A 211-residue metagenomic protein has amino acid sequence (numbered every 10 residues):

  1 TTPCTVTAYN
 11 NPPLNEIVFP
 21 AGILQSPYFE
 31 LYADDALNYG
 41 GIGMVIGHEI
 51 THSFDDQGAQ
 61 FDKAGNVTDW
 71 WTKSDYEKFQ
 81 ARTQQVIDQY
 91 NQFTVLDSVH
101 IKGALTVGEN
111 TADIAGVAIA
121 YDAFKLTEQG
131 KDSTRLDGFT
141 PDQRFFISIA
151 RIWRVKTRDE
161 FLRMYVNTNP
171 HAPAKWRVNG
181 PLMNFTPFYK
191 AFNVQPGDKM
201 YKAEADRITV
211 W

Functional and structural regions predicted by a protein language model:
T1-G41, H52-W211: Zinc-dependent metallohydrolase catalytic domains
